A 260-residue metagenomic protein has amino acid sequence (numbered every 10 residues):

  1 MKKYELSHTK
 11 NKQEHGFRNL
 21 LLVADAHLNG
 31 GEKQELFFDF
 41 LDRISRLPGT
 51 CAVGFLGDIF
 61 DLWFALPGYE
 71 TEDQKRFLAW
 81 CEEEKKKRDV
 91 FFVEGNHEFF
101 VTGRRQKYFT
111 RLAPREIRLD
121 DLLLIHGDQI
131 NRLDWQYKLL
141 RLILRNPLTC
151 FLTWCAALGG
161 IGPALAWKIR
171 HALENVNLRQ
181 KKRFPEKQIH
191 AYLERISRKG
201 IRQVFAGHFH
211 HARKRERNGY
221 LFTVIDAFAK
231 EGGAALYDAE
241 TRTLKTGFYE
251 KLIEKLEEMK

Functional and structural regions predicted by a protein language model:
K3, H15, C81, F228-K260: Long, positively charged, glycine-interspersed low-complexity recognition regions
Y4-S7, Q13-V23, L28-L119: Core catalytic region of metal-dependent phosphoesterases/phosphodiesterases, especially metallo-beta-lactamase-like
T9-K12, D42-I44, W80-C81, Y192-R195 (+2 more regions): Short, flexible, glycine/charge-rich loop motifs used to bind or transfer phosphoryl groups or to couple energy/partner
C51-L56, E83-K87, L122-I125, L152-G159 (+2 more regions): Short C-terminal domain-edge/linker segments immediately following a structured domain
G68, E72, G95-Q106, L133-P147 (+2 more regions): Short secondary-structure transition/capping segments
K75, G103-R115, L142-A156, E257-K260: A short, terminal or domain-edge coil/loop segment
Y108-L123, D128, L133-L142, E186-G247: Conserved beta-sheet core of the metallophosphoesterase superfamily
G127-Q188: Active-site-proximal loop/helix segment associated with metal-binding centers of metalloenzymes
